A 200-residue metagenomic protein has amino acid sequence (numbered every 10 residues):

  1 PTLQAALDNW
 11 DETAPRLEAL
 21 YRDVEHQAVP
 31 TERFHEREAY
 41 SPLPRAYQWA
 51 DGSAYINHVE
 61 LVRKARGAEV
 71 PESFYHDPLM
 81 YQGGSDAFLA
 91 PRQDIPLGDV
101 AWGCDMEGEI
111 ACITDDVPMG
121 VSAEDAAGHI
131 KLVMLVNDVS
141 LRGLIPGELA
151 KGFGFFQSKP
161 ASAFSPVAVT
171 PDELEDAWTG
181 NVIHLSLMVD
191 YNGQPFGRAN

Functional and structural regions predicted by a protein language model:
T2-R198: Active-site microenvironments in enzyme catalytic cores
